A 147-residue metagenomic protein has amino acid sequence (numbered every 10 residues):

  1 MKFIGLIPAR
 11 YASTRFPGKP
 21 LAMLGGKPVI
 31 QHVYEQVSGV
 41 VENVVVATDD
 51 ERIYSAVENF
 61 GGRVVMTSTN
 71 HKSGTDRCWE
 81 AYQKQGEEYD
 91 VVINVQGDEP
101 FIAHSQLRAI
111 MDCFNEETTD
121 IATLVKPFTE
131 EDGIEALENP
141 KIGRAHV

Functional and structural regions predicted by a protein language model:
K2-T48: N-terminal glycine-rich phosphate-binding loop and ensuing alpha1 helix
P8, N94-Q96, L124-P127: Short beta-strand segments
H32, Q96, H146: Histidine-centered active-site/metal-ligand motif
S38, E58, N115: Anion (oxyanion) recognition and catalysis
V41, E87-Y89, E116-D120: Short, high-confidence coil segments that cap the C-terminus of an alpha-helix and link into the following beta-strand
V45, E51-D112: Short phosphate-binding loop-to-helix
A103-H146: Conserved core of the sugar-phosphate nucleotidyltransferase
